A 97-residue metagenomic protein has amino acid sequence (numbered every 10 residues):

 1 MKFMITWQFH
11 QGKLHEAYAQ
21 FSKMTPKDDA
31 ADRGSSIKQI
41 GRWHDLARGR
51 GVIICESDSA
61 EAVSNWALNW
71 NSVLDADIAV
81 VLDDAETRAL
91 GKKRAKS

Functional and structural regions predicted by a protein language model:
M1-G49, E61, D84, R88-S97: Short S/T/G/P-rich N-terminal loop/turn motif that feeds into the first structured element of a domain
T6, I40, W70, I78-A79: Generic secondary-structure boundary/loop-capping signal
Q8, I54-E56: Short hydrophobic/aromatic beta-strand micro-patches that form the beta-sheet surface supporting nucleotide- or nucleic
S35, N71-L74: Structural motif
R50-V52, D75: Short active-site oxyanion
E56-A62: Helix N-cap motif at beta-to-alpha junctions
A62-N71: Short amphipathic alpha-helices in soluble, non-transmembrane regions that often serve as interface/regulatory elements
V73-A85: Conserved short beta-strand edge segments in small beta-sheet-based binding/regulatory domains
